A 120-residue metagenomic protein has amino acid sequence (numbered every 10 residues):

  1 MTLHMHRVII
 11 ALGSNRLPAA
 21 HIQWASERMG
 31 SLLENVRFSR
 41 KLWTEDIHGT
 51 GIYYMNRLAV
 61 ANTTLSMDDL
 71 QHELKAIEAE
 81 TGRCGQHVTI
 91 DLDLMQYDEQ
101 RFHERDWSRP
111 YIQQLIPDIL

Functional and structural regions predicted by a protein language model:
H4-I9: Extreme N-terminal starter segment of soluble prokaryotic enzymes
L12-S14, A59-L65, Q96-E99: Short beta-strand-to-loop capping motifs
L17, L32, I116-I119: Non-catalytic interaction surface on structured domains
A19-Q23, D68-Q71: Short, well-ordered alpha-helical segments
A20-T63: Short, surface-exposed acidic-centric catalytic microdomains
D46-M55, D68-L120: Flexible, gly/pro- and Lys/Arg-enriched active-site loops
